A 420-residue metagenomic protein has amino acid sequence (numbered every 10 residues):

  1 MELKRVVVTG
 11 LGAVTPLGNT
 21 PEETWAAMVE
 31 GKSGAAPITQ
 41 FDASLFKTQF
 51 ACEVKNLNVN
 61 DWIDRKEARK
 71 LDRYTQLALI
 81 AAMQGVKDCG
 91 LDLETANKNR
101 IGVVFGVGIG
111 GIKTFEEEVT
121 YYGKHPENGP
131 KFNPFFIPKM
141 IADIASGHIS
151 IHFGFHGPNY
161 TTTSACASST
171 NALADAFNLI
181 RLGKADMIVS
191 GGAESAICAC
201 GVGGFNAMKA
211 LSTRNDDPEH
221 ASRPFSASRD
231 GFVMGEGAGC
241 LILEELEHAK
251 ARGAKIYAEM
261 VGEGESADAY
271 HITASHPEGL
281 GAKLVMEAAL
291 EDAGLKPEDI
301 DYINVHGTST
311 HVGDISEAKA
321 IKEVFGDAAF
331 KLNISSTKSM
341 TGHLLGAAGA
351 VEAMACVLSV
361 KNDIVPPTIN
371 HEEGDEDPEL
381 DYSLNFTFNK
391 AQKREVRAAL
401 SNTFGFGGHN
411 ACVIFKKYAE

Functional and structural regions predicted by a protein language model:
M1-E67, C89, E247-E259, M354-T368 (+1 more regions): ACP-dependent fatty acid/polyketide chain-elongation machinery
M1-V8, T95-K98, A293-D299, F330 (+1 more regions): Flexible, low-complexity linker/loop segments at domain and module junctions
R5-T9, A36, D216-A293, Y302 (+1 more regions): Condensing-enzyme catalytic core mediating Claisen C-C bond formation in acyl metabolism
V8, T24, K32-S164, A193-G204 (+1 more regions): Conserved beta-ketoacyl condensing-enzyme motif
G10, M28, A82, V103 (+11 more regions): Conserved small-residue
T39, K184-D230, E263-P277, G307-I315 (+1 more regions): Acyl-CoA/ACP chain-elongation machinery
A78-L91, A145-S146, S150-F153, N159-E194 (+3 more regions): Active-site-proximal alpha-helical scaffold in enzymes
K124-N133, A174, N178, E194-A251 (+2 more regions): Glycine-/small-residue-rich "gating" segment that lines the acyl/pantetheine channel and substrate pocket
